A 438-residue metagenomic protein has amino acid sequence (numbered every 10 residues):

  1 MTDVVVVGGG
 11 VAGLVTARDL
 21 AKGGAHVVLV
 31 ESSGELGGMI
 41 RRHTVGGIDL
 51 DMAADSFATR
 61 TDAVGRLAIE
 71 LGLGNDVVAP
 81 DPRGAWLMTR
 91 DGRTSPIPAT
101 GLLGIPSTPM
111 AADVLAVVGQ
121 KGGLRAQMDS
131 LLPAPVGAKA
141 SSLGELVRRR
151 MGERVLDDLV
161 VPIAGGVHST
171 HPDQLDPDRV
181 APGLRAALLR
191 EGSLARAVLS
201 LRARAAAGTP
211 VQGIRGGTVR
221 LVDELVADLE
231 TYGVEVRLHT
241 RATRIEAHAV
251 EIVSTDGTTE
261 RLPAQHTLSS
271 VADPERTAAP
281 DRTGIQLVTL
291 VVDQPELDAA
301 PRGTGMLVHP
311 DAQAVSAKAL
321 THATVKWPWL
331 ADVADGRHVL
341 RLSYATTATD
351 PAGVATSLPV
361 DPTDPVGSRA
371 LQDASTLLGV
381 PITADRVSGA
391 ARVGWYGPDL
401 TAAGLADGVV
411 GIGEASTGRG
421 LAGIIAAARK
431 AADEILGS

Functional and structural regions predicted by a protein language model:
T2-L29: N-terminal Rossmann-like FAD-binding beta1-loop-alpha1 element of flavoenzymes
G10-V11, E35, A415-S416: Residue-level detector of alpha-helix initiation sites
A21-V45: Glycine-rich FAD pyrophosphate-binding loop
G46-P133: Dinucleotide-binding Rossmann-like beta1-alpha1 core, especially the glycine-rich loop that anchors the ADP
R60, R149-R150, S270-V271: Short, well-ordered coil/turn residues at beta-beta hairpins and beta-strand->alpha-helix junctions within
P98-G101, A319-S438: Conserved flavin/dinucleotide-binding core of flavoenzymes
G123-R241: Active-site/ligand-binding neighborhood in enzyme catalytic cores
R241-G353, L377: Mid-domain catalytic core of redox enzymes that form a hydrophobic substrate pocket/lid adjacent to a catalytic redox
